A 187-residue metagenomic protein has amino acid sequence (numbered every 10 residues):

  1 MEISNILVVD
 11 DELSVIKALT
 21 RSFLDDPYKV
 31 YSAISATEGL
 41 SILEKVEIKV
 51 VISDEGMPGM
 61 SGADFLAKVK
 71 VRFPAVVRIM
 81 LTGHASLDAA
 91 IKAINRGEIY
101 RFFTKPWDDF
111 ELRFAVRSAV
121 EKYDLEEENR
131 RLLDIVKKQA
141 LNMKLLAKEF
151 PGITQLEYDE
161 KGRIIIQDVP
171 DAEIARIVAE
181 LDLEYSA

Functional and structural regions predicted by a protein language model:
S4, L13-S32: Two-component/phosphorelay signaling modules centered on CheY-like receiver
D10, D54, T82: Active-site residues of response regulator receiver
I16, P58-G59, T82: The feature encodes the CheY-like receiver
S32-S41, G62: Helix N-cap/capping motif at the beta->alpha junctions
S41, A63-A75: Short amphipathic alpha-helix used as the core "switch/output" element in two-component signaling
V46-I52: Active-site beta3 strand of CheY-like receiver
W107-V116, V120, D124: C-terminal output helix
R131-A187: C-terminal output/effector regions of signal-responsive regulators
